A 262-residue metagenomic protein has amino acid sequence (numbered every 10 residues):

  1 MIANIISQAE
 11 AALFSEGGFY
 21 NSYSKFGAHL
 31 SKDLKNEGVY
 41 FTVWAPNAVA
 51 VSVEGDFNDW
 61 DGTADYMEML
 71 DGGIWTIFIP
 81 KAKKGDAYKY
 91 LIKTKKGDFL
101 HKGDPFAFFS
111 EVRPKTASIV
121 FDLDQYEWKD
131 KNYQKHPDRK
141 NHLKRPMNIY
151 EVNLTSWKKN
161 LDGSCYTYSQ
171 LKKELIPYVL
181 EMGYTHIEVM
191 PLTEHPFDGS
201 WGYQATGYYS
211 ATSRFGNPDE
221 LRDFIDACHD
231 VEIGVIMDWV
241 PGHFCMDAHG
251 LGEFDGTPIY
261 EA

Functional and structural regions predicted by a protein language model:
M1-N36, Y40, M69-E151, S156-G163 (+1 more regions): The feature marks proteins involved in alpha-glucan
V43, G55, I79, I92 (+2 more regions): Glycine-rich, histidine-containing beta strand-loop boundary motifs that form or position
W44-V51: Short proline/glycine-enriched turn/loop motifs at strand-loop junctions of beta-rich domains
V51-V53, Y88: Short beta-strand elements bearing conserved aromatic residues within extracellular beta-rich modules
D56-D61, K95: Change "in extracellular beta-sheet-rich domains … of secreted and cell-surface proteins" to "in beta-sheet-rich domains
G62-L70: Solvent-exposed serine/threonine-rich low-complexity stretches and specific carbohydrate-binding patches
K131-P146, N153-A262: Substrate-binding/active-site clefts of carbohydrate-active enzymes
